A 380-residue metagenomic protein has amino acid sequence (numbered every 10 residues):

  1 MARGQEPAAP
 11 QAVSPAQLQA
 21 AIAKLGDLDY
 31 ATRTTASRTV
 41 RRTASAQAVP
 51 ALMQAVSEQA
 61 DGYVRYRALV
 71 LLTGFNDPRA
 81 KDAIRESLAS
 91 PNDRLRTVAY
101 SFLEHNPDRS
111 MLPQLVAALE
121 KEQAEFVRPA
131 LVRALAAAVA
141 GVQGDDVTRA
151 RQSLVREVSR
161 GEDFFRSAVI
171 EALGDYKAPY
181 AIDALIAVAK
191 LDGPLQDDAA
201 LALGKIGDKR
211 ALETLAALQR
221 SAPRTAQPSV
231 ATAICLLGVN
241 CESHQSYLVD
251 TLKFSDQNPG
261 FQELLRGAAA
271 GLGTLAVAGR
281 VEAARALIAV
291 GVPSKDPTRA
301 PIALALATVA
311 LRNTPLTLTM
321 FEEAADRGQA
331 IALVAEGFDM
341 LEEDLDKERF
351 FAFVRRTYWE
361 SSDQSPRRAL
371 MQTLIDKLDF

Functional and structural regions predicted by a protein language model:
A2-G4: Boundary at the C-terminal end of the N-terminal hydrophobic targeting segment
E6-V13, A31-S45, Q54, Y63-D77 (+15 more regions): Structural detector for internal amphipathic alpha-helices that build alpha-solenoid repeat scaffolds
A20-K24, L28, A51-Q59, A83-P91 (+8 more regions): Alpha-solenoid HEAT/Armadillo-like helical repeat scaffolds in large eukaryotic proteins
A48: Short arginine-rich
V334, D339-L341, L345-F351, R356-E360: Eukaryotic alpha-helical solenoid repeat scaffolds
